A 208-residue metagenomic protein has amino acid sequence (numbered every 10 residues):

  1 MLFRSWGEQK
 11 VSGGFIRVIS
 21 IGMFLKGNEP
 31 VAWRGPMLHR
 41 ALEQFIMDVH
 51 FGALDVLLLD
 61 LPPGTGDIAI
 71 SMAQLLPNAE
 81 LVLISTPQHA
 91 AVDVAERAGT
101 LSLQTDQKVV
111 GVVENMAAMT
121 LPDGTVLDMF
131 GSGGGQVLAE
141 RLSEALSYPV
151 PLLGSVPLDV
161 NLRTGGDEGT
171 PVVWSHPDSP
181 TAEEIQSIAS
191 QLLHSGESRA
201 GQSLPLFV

Functional and structural regions predicted by a protein language model:
M1-L25, H39, I46: Phosphate-binding loop that captures ATP/GTP phosphates
I19-V31, Q44-L54, L59-L61: Switch- and interface-adjacent substructures of P-loop NTPase systems
F24-M37, L83, P87-A90: Flexible beta-alpha connector loops of hexameric P-loop NTPases
P36-E43, I68: Conserved P-loop NTPase/AAA+ ATPase motor core
D48-F51, D55-T164: Conserved catalytic-core segment of NTP-binding enzymes
G166-A182: C-terminal boundary of histidine-terminating zinc-finger modules
D178-L192: Short, amphipathic alpha-helical "lid/cap" segments that border enzyme active or binding sites
I188-Q191, A200-V208: A short, charged, Gly/Pro-tolerant segment at domain boundaries
